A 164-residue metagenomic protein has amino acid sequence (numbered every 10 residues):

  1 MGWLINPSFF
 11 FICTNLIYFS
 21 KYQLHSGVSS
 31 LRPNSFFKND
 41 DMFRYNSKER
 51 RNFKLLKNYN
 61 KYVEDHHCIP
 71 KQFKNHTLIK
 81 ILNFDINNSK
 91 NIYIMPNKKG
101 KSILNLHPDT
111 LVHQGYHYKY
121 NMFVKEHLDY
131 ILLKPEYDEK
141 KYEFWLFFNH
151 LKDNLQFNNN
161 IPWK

Functional and structural regions predicted by a protein language model:
S20-K21: Short hydrophobic alpha-helical membrane-entry/anchor segments
L24-T110: Betabetaalpha-Me/HNH-type nuclease active-site subdomain
H107-K164: C-terminal, well-folded lobe of enzymatic/effector domains
